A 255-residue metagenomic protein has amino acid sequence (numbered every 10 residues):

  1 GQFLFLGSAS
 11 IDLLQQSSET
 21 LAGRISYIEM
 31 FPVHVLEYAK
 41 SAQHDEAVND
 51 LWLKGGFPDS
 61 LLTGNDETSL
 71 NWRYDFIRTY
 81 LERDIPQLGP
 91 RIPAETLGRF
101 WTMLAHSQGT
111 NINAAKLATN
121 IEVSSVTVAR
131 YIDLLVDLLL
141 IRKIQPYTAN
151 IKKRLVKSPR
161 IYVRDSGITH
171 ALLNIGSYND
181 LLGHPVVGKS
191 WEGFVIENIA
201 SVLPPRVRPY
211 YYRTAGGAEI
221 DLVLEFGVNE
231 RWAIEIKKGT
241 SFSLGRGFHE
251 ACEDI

Functional and structural regions predicted by a protein language model:
G1-L4: Loop/turn-to-beta-strand initiation segments
S8-N113, L140: Interdomain motor-coupling "hinge/lid" segment immediately C-terminal to the ATP-binding subdomain of NTP-driven enzymes
R24, S124, R206-V207: Secondary-structure boundary/capping positions in well-ordered alpha/beta enzyme cores
S69, R73, I77, P93 (+4 more regions): Hydrophobic (often cysteine-bearing) scaffold residues that line and stabilize catalytic clefts of nucleotide/cofactor
A115-T119: A short acidic, leucine-rich amphipathic alpha-helix
E122-L138: Short amphipathic alpha-helical interaction segments
D133-L134, L139-L140, Q145-I255: A cross-kingdom feature that marks ATP-driven nucleic-acid transaction machinery
